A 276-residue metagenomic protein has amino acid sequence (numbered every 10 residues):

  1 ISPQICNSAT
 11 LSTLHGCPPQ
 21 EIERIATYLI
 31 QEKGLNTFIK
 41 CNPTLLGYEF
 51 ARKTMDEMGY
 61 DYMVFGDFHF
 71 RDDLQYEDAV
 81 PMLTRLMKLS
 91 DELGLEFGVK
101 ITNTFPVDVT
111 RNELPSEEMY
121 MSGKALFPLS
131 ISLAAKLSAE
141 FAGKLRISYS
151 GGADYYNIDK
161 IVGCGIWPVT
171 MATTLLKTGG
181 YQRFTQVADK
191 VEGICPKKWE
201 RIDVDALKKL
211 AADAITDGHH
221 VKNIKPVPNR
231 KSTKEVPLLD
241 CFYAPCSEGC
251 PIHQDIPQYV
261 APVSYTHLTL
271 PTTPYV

Functional and structural regions predicted by a protein language model:
I1-L11: Long, low-complexity, polar/charged, intrinsically disordered or flexibly structured peripheral segments
T37-I39, F97-I101, I147-Y149, V169-M171: Hydrophobic faces of well-ordered beta-strands that scaffold small-molecule active sites in alpha/beta enzyme cores
P43, G47-G143, T178-G193: Glycine/Thr-rich beta-alpha phosphate-binding loop at enzyme active sites
A153-I166: Catalytic cores of alpha/beta
C164-Q186: Glycine-rich phosphate-binding active-site loops on the catalytic face of alpha/beta enzymes
Q182-P237: Extended, intrinsically disordered, low-complexity segments
D240, A244-S264: Iron-sulfur cluster-binding cysteine motifs and their immediate structural context in ferredoxin-like electron-transfer
T266-T272: Conserved small/polar residues in nucleotide/adenosyl-binding loops
